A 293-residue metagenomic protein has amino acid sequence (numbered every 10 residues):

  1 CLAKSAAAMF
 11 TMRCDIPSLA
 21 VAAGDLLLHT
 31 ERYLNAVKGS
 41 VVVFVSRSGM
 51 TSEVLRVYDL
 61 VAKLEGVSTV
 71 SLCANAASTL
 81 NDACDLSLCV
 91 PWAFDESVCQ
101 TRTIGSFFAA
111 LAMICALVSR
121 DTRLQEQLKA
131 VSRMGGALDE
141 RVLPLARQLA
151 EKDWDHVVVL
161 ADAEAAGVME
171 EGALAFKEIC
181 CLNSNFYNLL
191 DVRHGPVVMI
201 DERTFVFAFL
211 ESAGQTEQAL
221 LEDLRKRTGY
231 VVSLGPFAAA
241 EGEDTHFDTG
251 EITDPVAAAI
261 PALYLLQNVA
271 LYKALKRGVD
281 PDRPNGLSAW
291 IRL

Functional and structural regions predicted by a protein language model:
C1-G136, D162, F207-I252: Glycine-rich phosphate-binding loops that contact phosphosugars or nucleotide phosphates
C1-V42, K152-E202, F237, N268-L271: Anionic-ligand anchoring segments at beta-strand to alpha-helix junctions in alpha/beta enzyme folds, i.e., glycine
L86-F205, Q215, G278-L293: Active-site phosphate/pyrophosphate-binding segments
D248, I252-L293: Peripheral docking tails and interdomain loops at the edges of cofactor- or intermediate-handling domains
